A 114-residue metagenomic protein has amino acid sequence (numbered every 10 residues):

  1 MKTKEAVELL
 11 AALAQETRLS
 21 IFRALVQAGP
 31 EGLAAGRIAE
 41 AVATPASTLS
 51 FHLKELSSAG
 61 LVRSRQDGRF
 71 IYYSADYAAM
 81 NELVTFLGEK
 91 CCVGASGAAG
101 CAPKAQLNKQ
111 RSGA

Functional and structural regions predicted by a protein language model:
M1-E5, V26-Q27, Y77-A114: Amphipathic alpha-helical dimerization/coiled-coil segments that flank or bridge DNA-binding/regulatory modules
K4-E5, L9-P45, D67-A79: N-terminal helix-turn-helix DNA-binding core of bacterial DNA-binding proteins
R18, F51-H52: Histidine-centered divalent metal-coordination motifs
E40, S57-S58: Alpha-helical residues within the helix-turn-helix
P45-A46, H52: Short coil turns linking two alpha-helices in DNA-binding domains
L49, L56, Y73: Divalent metal-coordination and catalytic microenvironments
